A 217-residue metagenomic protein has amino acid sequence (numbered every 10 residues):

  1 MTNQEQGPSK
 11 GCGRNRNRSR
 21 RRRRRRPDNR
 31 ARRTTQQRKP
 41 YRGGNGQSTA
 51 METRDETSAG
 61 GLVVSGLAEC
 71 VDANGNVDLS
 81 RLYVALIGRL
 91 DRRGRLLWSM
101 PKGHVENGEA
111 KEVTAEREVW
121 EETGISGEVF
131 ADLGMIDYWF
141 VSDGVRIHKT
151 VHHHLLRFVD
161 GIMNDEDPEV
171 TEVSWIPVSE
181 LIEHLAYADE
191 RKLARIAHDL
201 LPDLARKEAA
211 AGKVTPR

Functional and structural regions predicted by a protein language model:
M1-R14: N-terminal acidic, proline/glycine-rich, low-complexity intrinsically disordered segments
T2, R95, M163-R217: Nudix hydrolase/Nudix homology domain
R14-M100: N-terminal strand-loop-strand
T53-D55, L79, F130, V145-T150 (+1 more regions): A generic structural micro-feature
L62, L86, H153-L155, V173-W175: Conserved hydrophobic/aromatic beta-strand scaffold that supports enzyme active sites
L67-C70, R92-G94, E106-N107, M135 (+1 more regions): Short, charged/polar surface micro-motifs in flexible loops or helix N-caps
N76-I125, T215: Conserved Nudix-box catalytic region and its N-terminal flanking loop in Nudix hydrolases and closely related
G124-G161: Active-site segment of metal-dependent pyrophosphate-handling enzymes, primarily the Nudix hydrolase catalytic core
